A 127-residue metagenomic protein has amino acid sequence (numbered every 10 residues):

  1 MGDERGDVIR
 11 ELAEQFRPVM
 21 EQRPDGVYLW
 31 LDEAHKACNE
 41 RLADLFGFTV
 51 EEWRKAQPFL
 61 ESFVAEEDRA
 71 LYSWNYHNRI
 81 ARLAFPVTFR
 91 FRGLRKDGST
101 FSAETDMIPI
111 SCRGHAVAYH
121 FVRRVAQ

Functional and structural regions predicted by a protein language model:
I9-D32, Q127: PAS/LOV and related PAS-like sensory modules
P24-V27, A34, L60, R90: Sensory-domain cores of signal-transduction modules, predominantly PAS/LOV
H35-A37, W53: Conserved hydrophobic beta-strand signature of PAS-family and PAS-like sensory domains
L42-K55: PAS/PAS-like sensory domain cap-loop motif
R54-E67: PAS-family sensory/regulatory domains
E66-R92: Terminal output helix/cap of sensory domains in signal transduction proteins
T88-R92, D97-D106, Y119: PAS/PAC sensory module
T105-V125: Short loop/turn elements at sensory-signaling interfaces that couple input to output
